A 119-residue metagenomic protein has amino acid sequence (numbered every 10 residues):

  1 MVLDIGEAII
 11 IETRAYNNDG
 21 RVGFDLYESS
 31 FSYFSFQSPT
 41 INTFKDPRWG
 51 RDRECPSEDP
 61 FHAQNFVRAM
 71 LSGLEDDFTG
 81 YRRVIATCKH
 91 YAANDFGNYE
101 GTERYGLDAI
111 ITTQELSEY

Functional and structural regions predicted by a protein language model:
M1-Y119: Glycoside hydrolase catalytic-domain context in secreted enzymes
